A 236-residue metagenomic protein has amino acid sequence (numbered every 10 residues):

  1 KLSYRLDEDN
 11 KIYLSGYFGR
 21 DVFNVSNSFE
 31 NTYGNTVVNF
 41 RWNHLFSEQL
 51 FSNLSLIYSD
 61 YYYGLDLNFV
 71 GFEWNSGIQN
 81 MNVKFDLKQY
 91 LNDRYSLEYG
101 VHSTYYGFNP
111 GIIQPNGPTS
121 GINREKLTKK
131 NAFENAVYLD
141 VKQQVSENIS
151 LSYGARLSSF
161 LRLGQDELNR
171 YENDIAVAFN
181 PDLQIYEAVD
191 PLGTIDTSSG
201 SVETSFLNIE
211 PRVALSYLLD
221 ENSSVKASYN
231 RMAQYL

Functional and structural regions predicted by a protein language model:
K1-N109: Outer-membrane beta-barrel domain signature, strongest for Gram-negative TonB-dependent receptors and also present
Y4-E8, H44-L50, Q89-D93, F133 (+5 more regions): Outer-membrane beta-barrel strand-turn architecture
K11-Y13, N43, L50-S55, S96-G100 (+5 more regions): Membrane-spanning beta-strand positions in outer-membrane beta-barrel proteins
G16, V25, Q49, N53 (+12 more regions): Residue-level detector of solvent-exposed, low-hydrophobicity positions
R20, Y105, S159, A233-Q234: Active-site micro-motifs of SAM-dependent methyltransferase domains
V25, Y106, P110-I112, K226 (+1 more regions): A short, hydrophobic/aromatic-rich structural module that often spans a beta strand with its adjoining loop
N31-Y33, V37, R41-L45, K84 (+4 more regions): Outer-membrane beta-barrel signature, preferentially recognizing the C-terminal barrel domain of Gram-negative
S103-D220: Signature of Gram-negative outer-membrane beta-barrel scaffolds
